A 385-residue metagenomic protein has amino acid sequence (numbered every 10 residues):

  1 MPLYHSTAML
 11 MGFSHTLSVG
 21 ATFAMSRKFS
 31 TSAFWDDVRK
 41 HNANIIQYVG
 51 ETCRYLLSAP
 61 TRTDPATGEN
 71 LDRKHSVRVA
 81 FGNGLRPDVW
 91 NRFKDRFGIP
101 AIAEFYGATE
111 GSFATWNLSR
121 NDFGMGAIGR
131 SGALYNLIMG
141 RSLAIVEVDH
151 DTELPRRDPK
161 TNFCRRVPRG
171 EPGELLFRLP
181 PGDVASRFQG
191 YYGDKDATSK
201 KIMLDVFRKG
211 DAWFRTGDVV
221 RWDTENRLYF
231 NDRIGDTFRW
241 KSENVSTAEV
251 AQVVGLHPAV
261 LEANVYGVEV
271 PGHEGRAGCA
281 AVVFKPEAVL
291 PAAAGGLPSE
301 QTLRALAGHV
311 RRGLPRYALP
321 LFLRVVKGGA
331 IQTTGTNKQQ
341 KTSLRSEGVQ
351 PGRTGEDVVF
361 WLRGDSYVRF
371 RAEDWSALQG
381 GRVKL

Functional and structural regions predicted by a protein language model:
Y4-I45, A59: Conserved AMP-binding/adenylation subdomain of ANL enzymes
S18-A21, R39-V49, L57-H150: Gly/Ser/Thr-rich phosphate-binding loop
S32-W35, E69, N91, A251: Short hydrophobic/charged patches on amphipathic alpha-helices used for structural packing and interfaces
G107, D218, S242: Active-site glycine-centered loops adjacent to acidic/histidine catalytic or metal-binding residues that shape
S131-M139, L143-I145, H150-R156, T161-G173 (+6 more regions): AMP-binding adenylation
D218-W222, V265: A structural signal for short hydrophobic beta-strand segments in well-ordered beta-sheet cores
N226: Phosphate/adenylate-binding glycine loop and adjacent helical scaffold
L261-G267: A short linear hydrophobic-aromatic micro-motif
